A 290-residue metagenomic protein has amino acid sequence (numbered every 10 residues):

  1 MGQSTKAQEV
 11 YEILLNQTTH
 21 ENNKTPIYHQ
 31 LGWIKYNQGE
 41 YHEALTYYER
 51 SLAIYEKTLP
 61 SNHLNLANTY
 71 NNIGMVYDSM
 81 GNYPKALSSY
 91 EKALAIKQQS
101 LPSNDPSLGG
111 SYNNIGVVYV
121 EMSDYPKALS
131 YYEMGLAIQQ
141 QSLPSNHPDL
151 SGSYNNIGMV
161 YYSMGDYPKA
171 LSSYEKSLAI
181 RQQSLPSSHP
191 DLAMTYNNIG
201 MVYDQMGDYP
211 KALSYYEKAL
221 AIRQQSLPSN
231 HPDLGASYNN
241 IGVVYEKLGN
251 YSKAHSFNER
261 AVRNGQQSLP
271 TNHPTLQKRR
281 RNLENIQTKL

Functional and structural regions predicted by a protein language model:
M1-Y83, Y90-K92, I96-Q99, E121 (+2 more regions): Mixed-charge, low-complexity intrinsically disordered regions
Q8, L15, K24, L31 (+15 more regions): Heptad-repeat amphipathic alpha-helical coiled-coil interaction surface used for oligomerization/assembly
Q17-T19, K57-S61, Q99-S103, Q141-S145 (+3 more regions): Short coil/turn linkers that connect adjacent helices within long alpha-helical scaffolds, especially alpha-solenoid
P26-N37, L64-S79, P106-E121, P148-S163 (+3 more regions): Conserved alpha-helical positions within TPR/SEL1-like repeat arrays
Y251-T271, E284: TPR/TPR-like (Sel1-like) alpha-helical repeat modules
